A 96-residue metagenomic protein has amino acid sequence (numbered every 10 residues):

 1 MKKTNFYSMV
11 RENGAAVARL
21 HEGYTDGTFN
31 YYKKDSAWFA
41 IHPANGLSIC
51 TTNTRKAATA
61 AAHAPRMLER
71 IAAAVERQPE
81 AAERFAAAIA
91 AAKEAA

Functional and structural regions predicted by a protein language model:
M1-T25: Negatively charged, low-complexity tracts enriched in Asp/Glu with abundant Ser/Thr
M1-T4, E12, K33, T52-R55 (+1 more regions): Generic cytosolic/nucleocytoplasmic N-terminal low-complexity/intrinsically disordered segments
S8, A37-A40, A73: A subset of signal/propeptide-processing and intrinsically disordered low-complexity segments in secreted/extracellular
V17-L20, H42, A90, E94: Short stretches within intrinsically disordered, low-complexity N-terminal or propeptide regions
H21-H63: Acidic, low-complexity, intrinsically disordered interaction modules
L47-A96: Mixed-charge, Lys/Arg-enriched low-complexity segments
